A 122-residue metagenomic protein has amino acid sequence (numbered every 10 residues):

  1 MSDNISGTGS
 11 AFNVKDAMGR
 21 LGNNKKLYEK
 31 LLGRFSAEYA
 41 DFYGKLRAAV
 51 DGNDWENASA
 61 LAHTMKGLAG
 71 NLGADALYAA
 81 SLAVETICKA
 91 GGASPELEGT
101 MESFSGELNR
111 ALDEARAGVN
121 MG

Functional and structural regions predicted by a protein language model:
M1-G122: Two-component system phosphorelay core
